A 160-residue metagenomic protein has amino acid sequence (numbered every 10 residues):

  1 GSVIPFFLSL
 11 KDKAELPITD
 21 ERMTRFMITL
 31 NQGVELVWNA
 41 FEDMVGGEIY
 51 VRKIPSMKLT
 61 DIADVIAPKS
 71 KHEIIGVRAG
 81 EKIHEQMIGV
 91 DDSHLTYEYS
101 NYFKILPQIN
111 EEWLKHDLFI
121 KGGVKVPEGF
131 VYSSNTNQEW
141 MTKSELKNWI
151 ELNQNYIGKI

Functional and structural regions predicted by a protein language model:
G1-I160: Strand-loop microenvironment adjacent to phosphate/nucleotide-handling motifs in alpha/beta enzyme folds
